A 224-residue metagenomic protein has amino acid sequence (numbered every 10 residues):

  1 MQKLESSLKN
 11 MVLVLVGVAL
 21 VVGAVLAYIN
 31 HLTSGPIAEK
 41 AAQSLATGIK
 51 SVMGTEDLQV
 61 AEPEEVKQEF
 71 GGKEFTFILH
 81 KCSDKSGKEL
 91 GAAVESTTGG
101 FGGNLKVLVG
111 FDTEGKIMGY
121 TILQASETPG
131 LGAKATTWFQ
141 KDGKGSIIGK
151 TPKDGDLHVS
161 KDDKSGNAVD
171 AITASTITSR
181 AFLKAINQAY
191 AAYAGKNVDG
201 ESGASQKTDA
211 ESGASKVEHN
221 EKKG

Functional and structural regions predicted by a protein language model:
Q2-G224: Flexible, solvent-exposed loop/hinge segments and secondary-structure transition points
